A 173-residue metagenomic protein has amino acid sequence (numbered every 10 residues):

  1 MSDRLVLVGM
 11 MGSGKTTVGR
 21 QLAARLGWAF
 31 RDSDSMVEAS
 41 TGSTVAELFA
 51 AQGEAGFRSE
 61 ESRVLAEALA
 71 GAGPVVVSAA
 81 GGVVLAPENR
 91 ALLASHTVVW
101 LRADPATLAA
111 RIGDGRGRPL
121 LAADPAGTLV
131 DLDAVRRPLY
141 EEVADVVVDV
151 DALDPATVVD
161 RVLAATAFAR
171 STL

Functional and structural regions predicted by a protein language model:
L7: Hydrophobic anchor at the beta1->P-loop junction of P-loop NTPases
M10: P-loop (Walker A) phosphate-binding loop of NTP-binding proteins
K15: Conserved lysine of the Walker
V18: Hydrophobic positions on the alpha1 helix immediately C-terminal to the Walker A/P-loop
Q21, R25, A134-L173: NTP-dependent small-molecule kinase module
D32-L92, A126, V130, L139: ATP-dependent small-molecule kinase phosphotransfer cores that center on conserved nucleotide phosphate-binding segments
G81-V83, D104-A106, L153: Short glycine-rich anion-binding loops that position phosphate/pyrophosphate groups of nucleotides and phosphorylated
S95-P138: A glycine- and Lys/Arg-enriched "phosphate-lid" helix/loop adjacent to the NTP-binding pocket of small-molecule kinases
